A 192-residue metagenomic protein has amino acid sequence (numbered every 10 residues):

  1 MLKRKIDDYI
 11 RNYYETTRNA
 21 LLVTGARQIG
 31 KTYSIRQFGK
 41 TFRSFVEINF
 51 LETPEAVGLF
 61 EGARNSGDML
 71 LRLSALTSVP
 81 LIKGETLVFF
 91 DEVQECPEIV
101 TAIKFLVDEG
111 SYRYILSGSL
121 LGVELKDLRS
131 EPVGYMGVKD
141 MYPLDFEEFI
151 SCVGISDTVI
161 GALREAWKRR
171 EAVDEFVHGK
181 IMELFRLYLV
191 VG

Functional and structural regions predicted by a protein language model:
M1-T16: Pre-Walker A adenine-sensing motif
K31: Conserved lysine of the Walker
S34, F38: Hydrophobic positions on the alpha1 helix immediately C-terminal to the Walker A/P-loop
E52-T86: Short glycine-rich substrate-engagement loop in P-loop NTPases that contacts/grips substrate
P80-E98: Conserved P-loop NTPase "ATPase switch" module shared by AAA+ and STAND
F89, R113-S119, D140, F149: Structural recognition of the conserved hydrophobic beta-strand(s) that form the central parallel beta-sheet of P-loop
D108-R129: Sensor-1/coupling segment of RecA-like P-loop NTPase cores
K126-G192: Interdomain motor-coupling "hinge/lid" segment immediately C-terminal to the ATP-binding subdomain of NTP-driven enzymes
